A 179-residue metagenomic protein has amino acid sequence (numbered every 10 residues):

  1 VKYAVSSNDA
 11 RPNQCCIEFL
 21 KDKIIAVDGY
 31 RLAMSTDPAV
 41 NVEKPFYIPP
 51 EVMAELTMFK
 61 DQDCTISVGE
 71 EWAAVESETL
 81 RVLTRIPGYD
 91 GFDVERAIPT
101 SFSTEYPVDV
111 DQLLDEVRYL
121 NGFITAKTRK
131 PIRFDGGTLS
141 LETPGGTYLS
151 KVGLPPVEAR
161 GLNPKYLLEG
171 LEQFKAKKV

Functional and structural regions predicted by a protein language model:
V1-P87, I98-V179: DNA polymerase processivity clamps
D93-A97: Specificity-determining recognition surfaces
